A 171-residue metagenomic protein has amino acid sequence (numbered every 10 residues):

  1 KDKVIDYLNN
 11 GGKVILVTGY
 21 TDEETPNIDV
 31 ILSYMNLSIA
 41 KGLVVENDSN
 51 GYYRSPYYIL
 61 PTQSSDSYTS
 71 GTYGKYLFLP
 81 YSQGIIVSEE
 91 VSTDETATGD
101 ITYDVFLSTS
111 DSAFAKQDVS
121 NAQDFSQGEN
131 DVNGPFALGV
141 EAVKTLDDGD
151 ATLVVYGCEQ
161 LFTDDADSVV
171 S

Functional and structural regions predicted by a protein language model:
K1-S171: Short, surface-exposed patches at the edges or C-terminal ends of soluble domains, predominantly
